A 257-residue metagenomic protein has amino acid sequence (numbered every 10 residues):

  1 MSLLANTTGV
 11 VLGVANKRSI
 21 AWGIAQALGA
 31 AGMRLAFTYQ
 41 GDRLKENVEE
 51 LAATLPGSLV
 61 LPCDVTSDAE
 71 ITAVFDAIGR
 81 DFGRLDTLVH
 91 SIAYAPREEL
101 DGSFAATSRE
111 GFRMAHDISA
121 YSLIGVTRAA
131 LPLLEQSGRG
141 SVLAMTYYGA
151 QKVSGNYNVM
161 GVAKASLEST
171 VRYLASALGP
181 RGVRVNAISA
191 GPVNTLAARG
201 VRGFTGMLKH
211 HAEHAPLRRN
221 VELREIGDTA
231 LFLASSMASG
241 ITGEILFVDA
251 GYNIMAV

Functional and structural regions predicted by a protein language model:
M1-M114, R199-G200: Short-chain dehydrogenase/reductase
G13-I20, A93-I124, R128-L131, E135-P180 (+2 more regions): Catalytic loop of short-chain dehydrogenase/reductase
G29, G83, E135-Q136, S176-R181 (+3 more regions): A short hydrophobic alpha-helix cap/turn motif
E49, V159, P180, A190-A215 (+1 more regions): A glycine/serine/threonine-rich, flexible loop-to-helix segment that serves as the NAD(P) cofactor-binding "lid"
G179, R184, I241-G243: Short, small/polar-rich loop/turn modules that mediate ligand/substrate recognition or access, typified
R184-N194, A234-M237, F247-D249: Conserved SDR Rossmann-fold cofactor-binding beta-strand/turn motif
A215-I226, M237: A conserved structural motif in NAD(P)-dependent oxidoreductases
L231, T242-V257: Short C-terminal tail/terminal secondary-structure segment of NAD(P)H-dependent dehydrogenase/reductase domains
